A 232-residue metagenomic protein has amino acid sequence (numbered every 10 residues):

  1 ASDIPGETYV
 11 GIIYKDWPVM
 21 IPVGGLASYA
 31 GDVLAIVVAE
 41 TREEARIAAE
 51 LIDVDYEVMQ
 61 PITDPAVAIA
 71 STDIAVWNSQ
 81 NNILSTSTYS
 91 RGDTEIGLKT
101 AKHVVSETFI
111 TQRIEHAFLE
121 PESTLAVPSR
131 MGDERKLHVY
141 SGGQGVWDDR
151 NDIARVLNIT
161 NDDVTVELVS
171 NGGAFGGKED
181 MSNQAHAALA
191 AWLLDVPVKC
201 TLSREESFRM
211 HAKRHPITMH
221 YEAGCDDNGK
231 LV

Functional and structural regions predicted by a protein language model:
A1, I36-D55, T124-L194: Alpha-helical support elements that line or immediately flank enzyme active sites and cofactor-binding pockets
A1-N81, V104, L193: Flexible, low-hydrophobicity surface segments
A1-S2, Y29, V105-E107, V139-S141 (+2 more regions): General beta-strand structural signal in soluble alpha/beta enzymes
P5, L34, R42-E44, N82 (+6 more regions): Short, glycine-/Ser/Thr-/acidic-enriched flexible segments
I13-E44, F175-C225: Glycine-rich and small/hydrophobic secondary-structure elements
W17, E44-V67, S87, E107 (+3 more regions): Gly/Pro-rich active-site capping loops and adjacent beta-alpha segments that organize cofactor/substrate pockets
G24, G31-L34, T100-V105, P121-E122 (+5 more regions): Short coil/turn connectors at secondary-structure junctions
A70-L157: Helix-loop-helix junctions that connect adjacent transmembrane helices in secondary transporters/permeases, recognized
